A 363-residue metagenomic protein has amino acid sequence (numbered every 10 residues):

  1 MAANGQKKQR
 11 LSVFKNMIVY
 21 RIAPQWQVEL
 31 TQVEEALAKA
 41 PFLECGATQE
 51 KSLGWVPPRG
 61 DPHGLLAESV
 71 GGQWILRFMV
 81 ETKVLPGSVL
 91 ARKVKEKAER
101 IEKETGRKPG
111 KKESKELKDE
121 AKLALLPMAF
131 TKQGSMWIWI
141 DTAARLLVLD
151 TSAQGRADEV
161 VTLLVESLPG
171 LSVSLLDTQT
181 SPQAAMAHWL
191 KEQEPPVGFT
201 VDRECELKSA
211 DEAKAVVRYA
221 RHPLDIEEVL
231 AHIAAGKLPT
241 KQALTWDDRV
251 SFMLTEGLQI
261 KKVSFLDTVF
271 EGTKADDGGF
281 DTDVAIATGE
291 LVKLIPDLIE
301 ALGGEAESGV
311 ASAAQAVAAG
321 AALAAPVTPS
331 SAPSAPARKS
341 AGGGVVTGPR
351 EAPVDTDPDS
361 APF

Functional and structural regions predicted by a protein language model:
M1-F363: Intrinsically disordered, low-complexity, charge-rich terminal extensions of nucleic-acid-associated complexes
